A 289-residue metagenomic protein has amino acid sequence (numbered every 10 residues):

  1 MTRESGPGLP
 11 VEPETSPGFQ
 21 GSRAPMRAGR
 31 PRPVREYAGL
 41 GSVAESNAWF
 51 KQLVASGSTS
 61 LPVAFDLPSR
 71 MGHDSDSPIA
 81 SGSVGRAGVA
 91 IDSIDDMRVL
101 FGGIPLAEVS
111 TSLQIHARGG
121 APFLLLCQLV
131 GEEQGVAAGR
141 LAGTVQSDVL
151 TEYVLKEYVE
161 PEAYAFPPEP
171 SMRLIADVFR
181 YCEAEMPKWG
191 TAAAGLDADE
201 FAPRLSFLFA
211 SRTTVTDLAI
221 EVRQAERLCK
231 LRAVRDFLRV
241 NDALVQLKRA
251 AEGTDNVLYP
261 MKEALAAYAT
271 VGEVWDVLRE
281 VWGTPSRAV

Functional and structural regions predicted by a protein language model:
M1-L208, R287: Catalytic alpha/beta active-site cores
A55, R180, A233, R249-E252 (+1 more regions): Generic surface-pattern signal
I104, C182, A251, A264 (+1 more regions): Generic structural signal for hydrophobic core residues of well-folded globular domains
I115-R118, V145, M261, L265 (+1 more regions): Residue-level signal for alpha-helical context at structural boundaries
S206-L265, T270-V271, V277: Catalytic-core signal marking the mid-to-C-terminal active-site face
W275-V289: Long, highly charged low-complexity segments enriched in Glu/Asp and Lys/Arg with interspersed Ser/Thr
